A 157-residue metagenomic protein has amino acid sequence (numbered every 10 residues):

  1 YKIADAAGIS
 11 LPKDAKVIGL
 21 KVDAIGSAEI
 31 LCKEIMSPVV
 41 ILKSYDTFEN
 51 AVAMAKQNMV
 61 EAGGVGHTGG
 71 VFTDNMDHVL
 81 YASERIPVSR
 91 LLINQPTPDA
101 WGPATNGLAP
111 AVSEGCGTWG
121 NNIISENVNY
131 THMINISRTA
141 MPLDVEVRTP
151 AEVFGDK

Functional and structural regions predicted by a protein language model:
Y1-G8: A conserved active-site cap/scaffold subdomain adjacent to cofactor or substrate pockets
I9-K157: Conserved C-terminal structural/oligomerization subdomain of aldehyde/semialdehyde dehydrogenase
